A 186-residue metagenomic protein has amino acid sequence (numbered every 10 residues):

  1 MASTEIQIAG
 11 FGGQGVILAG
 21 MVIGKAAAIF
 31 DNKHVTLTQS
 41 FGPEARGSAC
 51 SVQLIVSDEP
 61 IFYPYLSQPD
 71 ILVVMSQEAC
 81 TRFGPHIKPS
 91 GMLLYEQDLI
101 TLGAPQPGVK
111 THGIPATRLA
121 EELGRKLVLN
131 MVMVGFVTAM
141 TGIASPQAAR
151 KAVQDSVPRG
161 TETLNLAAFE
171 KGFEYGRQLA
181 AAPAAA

Functional and structural regions predicted by a protein language model:
M1-A186: Active-site cofactor/cluster-binding pocket
